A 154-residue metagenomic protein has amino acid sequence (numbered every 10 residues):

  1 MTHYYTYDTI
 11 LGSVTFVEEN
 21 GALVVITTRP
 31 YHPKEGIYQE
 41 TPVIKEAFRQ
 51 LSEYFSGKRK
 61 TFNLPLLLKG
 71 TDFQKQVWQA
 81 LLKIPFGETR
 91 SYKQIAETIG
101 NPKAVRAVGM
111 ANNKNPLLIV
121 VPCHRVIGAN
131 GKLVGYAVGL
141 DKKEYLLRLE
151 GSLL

Functional and structural regions predicted by a protein language model:
M1-F62, G131-L154: Low-complexity, small/basic-enriched stretches that occur predominantly at protein N-termini or linker tails
L64-G70: Short amphipathic alpha-helical boundary/capping segments
G70, Q74-W78, V105: Short, leucine-enriched amphipathic alpha-helices that occur as contiguous helical runs
I84-G87: Short helix/strand-capping hinge loops at secondary-structure junctions that flank key functional elements
E97: Alpha-helical residues within the helix-turn-helix
I119-V126: Short Lys/Arg-enriched helix C-cap and helix-to-coil transition segments that create basic nucleic-acid-contact patches
